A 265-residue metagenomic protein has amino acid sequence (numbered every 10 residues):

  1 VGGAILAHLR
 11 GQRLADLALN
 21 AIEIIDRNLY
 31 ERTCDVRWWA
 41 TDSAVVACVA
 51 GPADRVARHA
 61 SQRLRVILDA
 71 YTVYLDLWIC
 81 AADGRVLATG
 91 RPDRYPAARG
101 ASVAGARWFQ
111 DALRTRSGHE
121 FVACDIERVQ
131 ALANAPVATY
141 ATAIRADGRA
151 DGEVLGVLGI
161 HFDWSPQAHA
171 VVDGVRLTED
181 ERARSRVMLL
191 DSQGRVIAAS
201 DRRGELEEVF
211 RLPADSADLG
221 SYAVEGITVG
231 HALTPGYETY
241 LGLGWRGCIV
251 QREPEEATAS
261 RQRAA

Functional and structural regions predicted by a protein language model:
V1-G51, P136: Juxtamembrane extracytoplasmic/periplasmic/luminal helical "stalk" adjacent to the first N-terminal
V1-L9, G204-A265: Extracellular/periplasmic juxtamembrane segments that couple receptor/chemosensory ectodomains to their
R27-W38, V66-A88, G118-F121, D173-I197 (+1 more regions): Short N-terminal helix-loop-first-beta-strand/juxtamembrane motif that initiates sensory/input modules
G51-A60: Signal-transducing coiled-coil linker helices
H59-Y71, V157-E207, L212-S216, E255-A264: Solvent-exposed, extracytoplasmic
S61, L68-H169, A223: Extracytoplasmic/periplasmic ligand-binding sensor regions of membrane-associated signaling proteins
C80, A143-R149, R176, L190 (+1 more regions): Core beta-strand residues in small-molecule sensory/regulatory alpha/beta domains
A106-F121, Q193-R195, V209-V229: Soluble sensory domains of the PAS superfamily and closely related sensory modules
